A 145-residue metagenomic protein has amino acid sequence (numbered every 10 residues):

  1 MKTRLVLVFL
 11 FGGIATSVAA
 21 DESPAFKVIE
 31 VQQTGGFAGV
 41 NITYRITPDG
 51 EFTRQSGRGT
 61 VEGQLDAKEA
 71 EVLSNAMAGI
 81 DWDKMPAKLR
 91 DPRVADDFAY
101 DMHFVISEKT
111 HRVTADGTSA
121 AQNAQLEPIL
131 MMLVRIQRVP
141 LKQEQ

Functional and structural regions predicted by a protein language model:
K2-T3, V18-G36, K68-E69, A76-M77 (+1 more regions): Short, well-ordered, aromatic-rich surface patches in folded extracellular/luminal domains
L5-I14: Sec-dependent N-terminal signal peptides
V8, A38, T53, V72 (+1 more regions): A broad, structure-centric signal for solvent-exposed, well-ordered loop/edge residues that line or flank functional
I14-T16, I42, D49, G57 (+2 more regions): Short linear sequence elements within intrinsically disordered, low-complexity coil regions
E22-G63: N-terminal secretory signal peptides
G57-I80: Acidic, aromatic-enriched beta-alpha/helix-loop junctions
